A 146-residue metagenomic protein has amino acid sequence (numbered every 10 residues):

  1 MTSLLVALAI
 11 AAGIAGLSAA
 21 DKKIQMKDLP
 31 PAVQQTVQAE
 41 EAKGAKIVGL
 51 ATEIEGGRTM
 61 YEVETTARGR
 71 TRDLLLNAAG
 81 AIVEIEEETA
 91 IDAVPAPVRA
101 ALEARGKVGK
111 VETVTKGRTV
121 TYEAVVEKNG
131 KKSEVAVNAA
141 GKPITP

Functional and structural regions predicted by a protein language model:
S3-G13: Bacterial N-terminal signal peptides
S18-P146: Mature soluble domains of exported/periplasmic/lumenal proteins and thiol-rich metal-chelating peptides
